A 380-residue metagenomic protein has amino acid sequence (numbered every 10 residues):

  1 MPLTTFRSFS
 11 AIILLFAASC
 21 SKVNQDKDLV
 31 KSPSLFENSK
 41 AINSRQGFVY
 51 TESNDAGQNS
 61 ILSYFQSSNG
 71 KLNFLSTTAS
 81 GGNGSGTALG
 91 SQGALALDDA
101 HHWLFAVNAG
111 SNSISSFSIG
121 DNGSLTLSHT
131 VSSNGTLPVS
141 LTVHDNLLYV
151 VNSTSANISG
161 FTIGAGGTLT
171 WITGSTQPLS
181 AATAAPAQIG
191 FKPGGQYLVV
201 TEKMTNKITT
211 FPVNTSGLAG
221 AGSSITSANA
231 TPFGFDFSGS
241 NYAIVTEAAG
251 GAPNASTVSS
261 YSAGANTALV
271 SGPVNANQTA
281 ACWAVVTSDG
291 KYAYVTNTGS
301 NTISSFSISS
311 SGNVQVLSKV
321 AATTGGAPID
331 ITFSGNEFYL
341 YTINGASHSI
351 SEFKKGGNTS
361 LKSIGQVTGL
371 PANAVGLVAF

Functional and structural regions predicted by a protein language model:
P2, A17-R45: Bacterial Sec-dependent N-terminal signal peptides
T51, A106, V150, V200 (+3 more regions): Residue position within the beta-strands of beta-propeller blades
N54-A56, Q66, A109, S153-S155 (+8 more regions): Short loop/turn segments immediately following the C-termini of beta-strands
Q58-L62, S113-S115, N157-S159, K207-T210 (+3 more regions): Structural motif
Y64-K71, F117-S124, T162-L169, F211-L218 (+3 more regions): Short loop/turn segments immediately following beta-strands, especially the blade-tip and inter-blade linker loops
F74-G86, T126-S132, T173-L179, G220-T226 (+3 more regions): A short beta-strand motif characteristic of beta-propeller blades
G81-D99, S133-L147, P178-Y197, S227-G251 (+4 more regions): Beta-rich, blade/repeat-based domains predominating in secreted/periplasmic proteins but also intracellular
S124-Q188: Asp-box/WD-like beta-propeller blade repeats and closely related beta-sheet repeat scaffolds
